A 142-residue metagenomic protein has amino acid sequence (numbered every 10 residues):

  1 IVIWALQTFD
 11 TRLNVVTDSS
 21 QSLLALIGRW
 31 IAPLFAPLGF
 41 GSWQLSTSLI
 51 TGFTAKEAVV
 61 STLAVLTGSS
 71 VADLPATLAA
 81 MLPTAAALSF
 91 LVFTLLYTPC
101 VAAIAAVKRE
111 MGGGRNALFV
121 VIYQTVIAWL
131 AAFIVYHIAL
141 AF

Functional and structural regions predicted by a protein language model:
I1-T125: Extended, low-charge hydrophobic alpha-helical regions
A132-F142: Juxtamembrane boundary at the C-terminal end of a transmembrane helix
